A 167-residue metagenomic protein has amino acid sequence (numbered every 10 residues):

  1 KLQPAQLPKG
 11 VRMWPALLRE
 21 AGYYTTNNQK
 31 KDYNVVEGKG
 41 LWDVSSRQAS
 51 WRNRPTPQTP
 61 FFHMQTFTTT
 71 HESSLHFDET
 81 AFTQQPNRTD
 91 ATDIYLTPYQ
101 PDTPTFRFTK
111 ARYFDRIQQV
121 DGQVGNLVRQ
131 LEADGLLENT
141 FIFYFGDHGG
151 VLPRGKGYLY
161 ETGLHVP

Functional and structural regions predicted by a protein language model:
K1-P167: Formylglycine-dependent sulfatase
